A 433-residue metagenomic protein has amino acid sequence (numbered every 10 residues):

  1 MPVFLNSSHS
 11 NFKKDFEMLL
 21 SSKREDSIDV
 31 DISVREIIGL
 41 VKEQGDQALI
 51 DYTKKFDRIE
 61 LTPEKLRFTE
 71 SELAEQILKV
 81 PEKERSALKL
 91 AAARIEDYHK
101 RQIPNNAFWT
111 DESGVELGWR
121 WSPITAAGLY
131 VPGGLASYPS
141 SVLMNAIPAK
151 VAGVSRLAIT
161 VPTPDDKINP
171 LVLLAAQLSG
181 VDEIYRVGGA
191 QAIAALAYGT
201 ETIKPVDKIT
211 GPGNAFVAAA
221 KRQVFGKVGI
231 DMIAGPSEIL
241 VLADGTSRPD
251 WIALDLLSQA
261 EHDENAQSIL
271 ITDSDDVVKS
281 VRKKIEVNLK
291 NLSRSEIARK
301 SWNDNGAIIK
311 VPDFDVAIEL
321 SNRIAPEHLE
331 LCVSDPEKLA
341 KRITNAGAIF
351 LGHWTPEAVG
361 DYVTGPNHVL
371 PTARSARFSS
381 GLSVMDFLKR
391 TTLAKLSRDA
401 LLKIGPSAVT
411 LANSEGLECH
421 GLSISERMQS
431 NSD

Functional and structural regions predicted by a protein language model:
M1-T125: N-terminal Rossmann-like NAD(P)+-binding subdomain of aldehyde/semialdehyde dehydrogenases
V3-S8, E183-G188, I308-D313: Short acidic-hydrophobic, aromatic-tinged amphipathic segments that line or gate anion-handling sites
P104-W109, G229, A266-I271, N291-W302 (+3 more regions): Flexible, glycine/charged-enriched surface loops at secondary-structure junctions
W109-L174: Conserved small-residue-rich beta-alpha loop and adjacent elements that most often cradle the phosphate/pyrophosphate
G180-Q267: Conserved NAD(P)+-binding/catalytic subdomain of aldehyde/semialdehyde dehydrogenases
M232-D304, I308: A conserved active-site cap/scaffold subdomain adjacent to cofactor or substrate pockets
R323-D433: C-terminal core of ALDH-fold dehydrogenases
